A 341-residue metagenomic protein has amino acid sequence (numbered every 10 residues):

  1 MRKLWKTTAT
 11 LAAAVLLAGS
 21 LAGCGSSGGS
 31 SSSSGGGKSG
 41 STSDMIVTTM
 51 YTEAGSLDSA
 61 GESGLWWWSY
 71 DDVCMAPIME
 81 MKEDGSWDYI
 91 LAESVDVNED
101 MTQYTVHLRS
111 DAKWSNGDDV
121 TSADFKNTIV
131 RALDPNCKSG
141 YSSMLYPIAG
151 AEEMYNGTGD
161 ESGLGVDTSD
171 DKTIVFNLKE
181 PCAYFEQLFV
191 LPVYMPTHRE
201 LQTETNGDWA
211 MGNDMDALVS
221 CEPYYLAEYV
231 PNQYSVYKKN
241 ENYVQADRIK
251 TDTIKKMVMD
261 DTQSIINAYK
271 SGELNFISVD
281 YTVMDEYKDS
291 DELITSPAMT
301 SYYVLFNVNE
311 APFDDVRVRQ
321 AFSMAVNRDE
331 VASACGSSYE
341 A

Functional and structural regions predicted by a protein language model:
M1-I46, S86: Short, low-complexity disordered leader/linker segments with a strong preference for bacterial N-terminal type II
T42-E53, E93, Q103-H107, F125-T128 (+4 more regions): Short, well-ordered beta-strand elements
T49-E99, V219-S220: N-terminal lobe/hinge region of extracytoplasmic solute-binding protein
E83, L178-R248, T253: Gly/Pro-rich hinge or "lid" segments in bacterial periplasmic/extracellular proteins
E93-Y141, V175, P312: Aromatic- and charge-enriched surface segment that lines or borders ligand/interaction sites
S142-L201: Surface-exposed binding/hinge segments that line and control ligand-binding clefts or catalytic entry sites
G212-M215, N242-D285: Ligand-site clamp/hinge motif
N309, F313-A341: Periplasmic-binding protein-like
